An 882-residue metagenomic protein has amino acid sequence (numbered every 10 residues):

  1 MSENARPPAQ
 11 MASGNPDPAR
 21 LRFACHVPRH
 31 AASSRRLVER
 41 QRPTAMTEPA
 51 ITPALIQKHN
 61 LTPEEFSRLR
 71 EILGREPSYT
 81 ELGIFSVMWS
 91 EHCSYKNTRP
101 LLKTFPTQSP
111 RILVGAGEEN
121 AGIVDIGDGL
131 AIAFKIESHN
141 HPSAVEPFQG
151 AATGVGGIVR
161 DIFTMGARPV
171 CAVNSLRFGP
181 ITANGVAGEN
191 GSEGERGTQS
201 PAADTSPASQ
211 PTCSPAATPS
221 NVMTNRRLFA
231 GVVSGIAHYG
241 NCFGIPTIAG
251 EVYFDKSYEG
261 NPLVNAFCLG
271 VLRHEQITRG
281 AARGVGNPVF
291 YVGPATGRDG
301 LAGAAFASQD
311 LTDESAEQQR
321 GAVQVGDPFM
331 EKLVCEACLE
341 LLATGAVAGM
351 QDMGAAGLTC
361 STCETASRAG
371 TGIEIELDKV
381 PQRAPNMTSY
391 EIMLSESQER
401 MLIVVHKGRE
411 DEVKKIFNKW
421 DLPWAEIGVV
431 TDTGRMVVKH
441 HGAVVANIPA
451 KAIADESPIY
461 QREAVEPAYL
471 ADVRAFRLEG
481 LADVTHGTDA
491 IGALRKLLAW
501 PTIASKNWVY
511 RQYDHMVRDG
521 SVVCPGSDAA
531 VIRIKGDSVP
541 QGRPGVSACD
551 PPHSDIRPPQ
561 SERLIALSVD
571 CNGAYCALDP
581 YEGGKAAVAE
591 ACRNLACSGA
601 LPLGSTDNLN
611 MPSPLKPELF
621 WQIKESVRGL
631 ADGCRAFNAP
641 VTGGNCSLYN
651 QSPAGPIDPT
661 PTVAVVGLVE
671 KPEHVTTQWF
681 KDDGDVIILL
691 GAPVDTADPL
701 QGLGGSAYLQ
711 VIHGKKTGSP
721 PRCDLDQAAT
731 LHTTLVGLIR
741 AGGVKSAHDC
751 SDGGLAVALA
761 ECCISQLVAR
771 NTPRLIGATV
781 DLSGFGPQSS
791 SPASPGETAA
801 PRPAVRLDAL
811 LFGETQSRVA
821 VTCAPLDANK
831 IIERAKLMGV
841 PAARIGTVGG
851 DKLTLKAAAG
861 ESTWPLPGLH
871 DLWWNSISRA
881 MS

Functional and structural regions predicted by a protein language model:
M1-M46, N184-P219, S538-E562, A769-T772 (+1 more regions): Intrinsic disorder/low-complexity segments
A45-G188, P219-V539, E562-P792, E797 (+1 more regions): Glycine/proline-enriched, intrinsically flexible loops and inter-domain linkers
